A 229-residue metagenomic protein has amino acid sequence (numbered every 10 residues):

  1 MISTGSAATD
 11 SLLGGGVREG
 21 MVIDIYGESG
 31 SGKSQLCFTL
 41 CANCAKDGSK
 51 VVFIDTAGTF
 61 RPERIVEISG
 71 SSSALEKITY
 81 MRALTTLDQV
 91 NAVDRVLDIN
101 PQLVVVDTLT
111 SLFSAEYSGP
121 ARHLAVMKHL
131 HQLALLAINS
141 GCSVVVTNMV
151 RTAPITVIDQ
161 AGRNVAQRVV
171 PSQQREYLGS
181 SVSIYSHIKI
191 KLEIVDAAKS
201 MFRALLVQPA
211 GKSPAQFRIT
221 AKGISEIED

Functional and structural regions predicted by a protein language model:
M1-S72: The Walker A/P-loop phosphate-binding site
S3-S6, D10, E19, A83-V93 (+2 more regions): Amphipathic alpha-helical transducer elements in NTP-driven molecular machines
L12-G16, E28, N43-D47, E67-S71 (+7 more regions): Conserved, well-folded catalytic cores of nucleic-acid-processing and energy-transducing macromolecular machines
V17-G20, L36-T39, S49, Q89-R95 (+5 more regions): A hydrophobic alpha-helical transmembrane-helix feature that marks the membrane cores and membrane-interface segments
L40, K128-N139: Catalytic-core regions built around general acid/base machinery
D47-A121: Conserved inter-motif catalytic segment of the P-loop NTP-binding fold
V106-Q132, V150, T156-R163: Conserved P-loop NTPase nucleotide-binding/switch module
L135-D229: Phosphate-binding/switch region of NTP-binding enzymes
